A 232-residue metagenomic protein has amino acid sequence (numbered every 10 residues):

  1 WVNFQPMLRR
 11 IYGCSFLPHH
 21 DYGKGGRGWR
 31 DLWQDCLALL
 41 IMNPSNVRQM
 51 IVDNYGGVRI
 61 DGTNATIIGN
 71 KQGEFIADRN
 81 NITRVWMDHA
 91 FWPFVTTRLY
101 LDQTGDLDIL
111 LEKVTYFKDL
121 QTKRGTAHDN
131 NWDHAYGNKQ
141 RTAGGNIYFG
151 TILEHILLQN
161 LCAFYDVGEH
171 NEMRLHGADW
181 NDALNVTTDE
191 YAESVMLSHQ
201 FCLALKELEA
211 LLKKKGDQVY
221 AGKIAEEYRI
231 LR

Functional and structural regions predicted by a protein language model:
W1-R232: Acidic, mature catalytic/reactive cores of soluble proteins
